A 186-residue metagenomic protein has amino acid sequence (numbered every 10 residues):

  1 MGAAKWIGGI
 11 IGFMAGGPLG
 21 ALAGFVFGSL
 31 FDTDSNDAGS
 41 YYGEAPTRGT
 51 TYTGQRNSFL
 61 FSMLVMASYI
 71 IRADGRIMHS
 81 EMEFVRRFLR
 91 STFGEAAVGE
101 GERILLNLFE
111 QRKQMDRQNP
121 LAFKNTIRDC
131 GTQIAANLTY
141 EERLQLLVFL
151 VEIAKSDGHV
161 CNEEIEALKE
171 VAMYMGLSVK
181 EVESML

Functional and structural regions predicted by a protein language model:
M1-R72, R76-L186: Small-residue-enriched hydrophobic alpha-helices in membranes
